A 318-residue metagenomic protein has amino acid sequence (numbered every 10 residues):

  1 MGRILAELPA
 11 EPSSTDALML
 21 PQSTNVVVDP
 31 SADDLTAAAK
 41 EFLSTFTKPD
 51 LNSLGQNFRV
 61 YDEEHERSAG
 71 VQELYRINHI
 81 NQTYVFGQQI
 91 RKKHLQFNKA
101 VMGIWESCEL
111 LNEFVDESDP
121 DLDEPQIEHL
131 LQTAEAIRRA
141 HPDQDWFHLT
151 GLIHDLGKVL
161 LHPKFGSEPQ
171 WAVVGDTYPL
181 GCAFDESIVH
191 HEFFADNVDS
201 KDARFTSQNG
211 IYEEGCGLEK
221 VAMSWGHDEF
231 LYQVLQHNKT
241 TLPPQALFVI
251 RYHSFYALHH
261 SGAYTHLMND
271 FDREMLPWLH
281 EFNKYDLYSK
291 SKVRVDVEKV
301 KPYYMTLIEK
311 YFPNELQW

Functional and structural regions predicted by a protein language model:
M1-E106, E113, W318: Non-catalytic interface/linker regions that flank or bridge core catalytic/transmembrane domains
G2, P12, L51, E66 (+5 more regions): Compositionally biased, low-complexity repeat tracts
E7, E11, T45, F114-E117 (+3 more regions): Surface-exposed polar/charged interaction patches
R91-E128, I211-L218: Active-site flanking loop/helix segments enriched in acidic
L122-E298: Divalent metal-dependent catalytic cores for phosphoryl transfer on phosphate-bearing substrates
K299-W318: C-terminal helix/juxtamembrane-tail motif
